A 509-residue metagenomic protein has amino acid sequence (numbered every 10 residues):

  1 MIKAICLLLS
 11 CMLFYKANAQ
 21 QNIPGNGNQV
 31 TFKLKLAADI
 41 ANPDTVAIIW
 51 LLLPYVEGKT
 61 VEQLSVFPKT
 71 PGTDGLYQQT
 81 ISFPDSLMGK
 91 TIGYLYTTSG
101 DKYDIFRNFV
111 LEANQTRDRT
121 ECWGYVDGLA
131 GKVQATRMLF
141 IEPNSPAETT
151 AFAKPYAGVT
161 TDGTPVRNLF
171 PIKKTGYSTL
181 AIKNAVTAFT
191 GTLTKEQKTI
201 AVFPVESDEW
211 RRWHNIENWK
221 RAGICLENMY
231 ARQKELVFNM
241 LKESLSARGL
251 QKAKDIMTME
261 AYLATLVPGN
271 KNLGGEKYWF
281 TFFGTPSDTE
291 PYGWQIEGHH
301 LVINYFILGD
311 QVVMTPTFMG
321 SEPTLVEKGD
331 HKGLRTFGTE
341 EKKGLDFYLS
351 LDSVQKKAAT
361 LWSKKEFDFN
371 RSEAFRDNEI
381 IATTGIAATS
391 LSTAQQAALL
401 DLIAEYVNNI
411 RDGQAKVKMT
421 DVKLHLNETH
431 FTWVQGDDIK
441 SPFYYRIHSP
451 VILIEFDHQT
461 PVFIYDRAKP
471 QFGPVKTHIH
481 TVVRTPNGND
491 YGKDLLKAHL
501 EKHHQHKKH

Functional and structural regions predicted by a protein language model:
M1-G27: Bacterial Sec-dependent N-terminal signal peptides
N22-I23, F67-T70, W294, F443-R446: Short, exposed beta-strand/loop patches in secreted or surface proteins that constitute
N26-L34: Structural beta-strand segments of beta-rich domains
K33-A37, I49-L51, T70-G72, S82-P84 (+12 more regions): A structural detector for beta-sheet-dominated domains
D39-M88, T97-R117: Aromatic-rich carbohydrate-binding modules that target alpha-glucans
K90-I92: Exposed beta-strand face motif in extracellular beta-rich ectodomains
G100-E142: Structured interaction patches on ligand/partner-binding surfaces of diverse proteins
P143-K195, T199-S246, L250-H509: A cross-kingdom marker for long, charged
